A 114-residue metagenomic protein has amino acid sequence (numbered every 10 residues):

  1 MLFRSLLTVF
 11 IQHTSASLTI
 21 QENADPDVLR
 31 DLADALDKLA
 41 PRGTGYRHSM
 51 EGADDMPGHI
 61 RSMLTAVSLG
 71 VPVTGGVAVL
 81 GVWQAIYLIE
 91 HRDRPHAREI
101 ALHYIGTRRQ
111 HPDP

Functional and structural regions predicted by a protein language model:
M1-L2: Short, small-residue-biased leader/transition segments that mark boundaries at the very start of proteins
T8-T19: Short, charge-patterned binding micro-sites
F10-Q12, T74, I89, H103: Short beta-strand segments
H13, E22-A24, G106: A short beta-strand motif that forms part of the nucleic acid-binding face of small beta-barrel RNA-binding folds
S17-L29: Glycine-rich loop at the start of a catalytic domain that most often binds anionic cofactors/ligands
R30-G81: Mid-chain, well-packed structural core segment of small domains
G81-E90, R94-P114: C-terminal binding/interaction regions
